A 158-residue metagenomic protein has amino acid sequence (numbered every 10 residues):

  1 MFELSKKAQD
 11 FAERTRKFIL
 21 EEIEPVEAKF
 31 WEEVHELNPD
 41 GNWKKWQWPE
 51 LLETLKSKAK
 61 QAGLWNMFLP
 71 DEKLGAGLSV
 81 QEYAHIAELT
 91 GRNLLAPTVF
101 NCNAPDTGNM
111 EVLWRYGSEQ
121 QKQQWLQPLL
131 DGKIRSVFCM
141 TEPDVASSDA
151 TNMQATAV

Functional and structural regions predicted by a protein language model:
M1-E24: Intrinsic disorder at enzyme termini
E24-F30: Surface-exposed helix-capping loop/turn segments at secondary-structure junctions
F30-V158: Glycine-rich flavin
